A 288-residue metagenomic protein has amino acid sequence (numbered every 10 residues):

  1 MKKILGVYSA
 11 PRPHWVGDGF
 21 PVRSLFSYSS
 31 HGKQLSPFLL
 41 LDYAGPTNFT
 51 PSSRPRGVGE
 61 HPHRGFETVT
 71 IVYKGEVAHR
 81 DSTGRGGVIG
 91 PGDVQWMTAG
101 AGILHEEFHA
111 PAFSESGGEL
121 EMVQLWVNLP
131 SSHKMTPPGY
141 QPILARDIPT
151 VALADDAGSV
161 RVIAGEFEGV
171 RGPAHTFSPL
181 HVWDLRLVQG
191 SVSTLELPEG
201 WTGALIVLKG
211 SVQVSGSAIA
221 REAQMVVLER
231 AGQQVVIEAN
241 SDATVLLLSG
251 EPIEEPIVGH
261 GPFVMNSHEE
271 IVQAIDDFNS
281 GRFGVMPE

Functional and structural regions predicted by a protein language model:
M1-E288: Jelly-roll (double-stranded beta-helix
